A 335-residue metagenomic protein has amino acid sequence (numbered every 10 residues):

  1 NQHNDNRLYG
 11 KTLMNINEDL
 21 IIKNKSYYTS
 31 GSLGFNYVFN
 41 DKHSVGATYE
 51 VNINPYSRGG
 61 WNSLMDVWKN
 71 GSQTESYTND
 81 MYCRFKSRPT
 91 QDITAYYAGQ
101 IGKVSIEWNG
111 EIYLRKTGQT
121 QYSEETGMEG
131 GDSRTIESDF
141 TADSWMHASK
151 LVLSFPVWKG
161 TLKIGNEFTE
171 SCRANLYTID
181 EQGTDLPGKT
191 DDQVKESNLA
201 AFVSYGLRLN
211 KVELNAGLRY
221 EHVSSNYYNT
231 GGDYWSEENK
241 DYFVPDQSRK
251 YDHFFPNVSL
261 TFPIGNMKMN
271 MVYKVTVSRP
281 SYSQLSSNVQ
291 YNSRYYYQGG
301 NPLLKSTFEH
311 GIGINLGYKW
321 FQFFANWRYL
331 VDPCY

Functional and structural regions predicted by a protein language model:
N1-F39, I53-N70: Periplasmic-side early beta-strands and strand-to-turn transitions of outer-membrane beta-barrels
Q2-T12, R58-T74, G118-M128, A174-G183 (+5 more regions): Outer-membrane beta-barrel translocator domains and adjoining extracellular loop/strand segments of Gram-negative
M14-I21, Y77-C83, G131-D139, G183-D191 (+2 more regions): Extracellular loop and loop/strand-boundary signature of outer-membrane beta-barrel proteins
Y28-Y56, D80-G232, P263, M267-K268: Face-selective signature of the C-terminal outer-membrane beta-barrel domain
R84, T190-N198, D246-R249, V277-V331: Outer-membrane beta-barrel signature, preferentially recognizing the C-terminal barrel domain of Gram-negative
M267-V272, F323: Acidic/polar loop patches that form or flank catalytic/metal-binding clefts of enzymes that bind anionic ligands
